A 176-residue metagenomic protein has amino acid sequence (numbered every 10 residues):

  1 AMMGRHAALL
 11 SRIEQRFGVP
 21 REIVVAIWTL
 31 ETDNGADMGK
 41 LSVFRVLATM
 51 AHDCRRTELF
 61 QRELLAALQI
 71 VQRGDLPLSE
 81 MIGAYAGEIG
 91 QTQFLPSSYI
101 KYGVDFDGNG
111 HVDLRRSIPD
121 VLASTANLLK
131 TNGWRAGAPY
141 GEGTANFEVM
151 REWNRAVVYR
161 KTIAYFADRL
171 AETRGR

Functional and structural regions predicted by a protein language model:
A1-R176: Catalytic glycan-binding domains that act on GlcNAc-containing polysaccharides
